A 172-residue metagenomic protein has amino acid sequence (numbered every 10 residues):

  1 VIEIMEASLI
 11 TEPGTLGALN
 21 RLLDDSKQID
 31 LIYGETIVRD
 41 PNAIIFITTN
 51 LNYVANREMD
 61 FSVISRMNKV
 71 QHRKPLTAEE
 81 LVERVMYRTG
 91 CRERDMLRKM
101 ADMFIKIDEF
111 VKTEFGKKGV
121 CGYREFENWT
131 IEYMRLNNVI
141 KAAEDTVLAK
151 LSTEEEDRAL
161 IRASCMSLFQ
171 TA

Functional and structural regions predicted by a protein language model:
V1-A172: C-terminal regulatory/interaction module of P-loop NTP-utilizing enzymes
